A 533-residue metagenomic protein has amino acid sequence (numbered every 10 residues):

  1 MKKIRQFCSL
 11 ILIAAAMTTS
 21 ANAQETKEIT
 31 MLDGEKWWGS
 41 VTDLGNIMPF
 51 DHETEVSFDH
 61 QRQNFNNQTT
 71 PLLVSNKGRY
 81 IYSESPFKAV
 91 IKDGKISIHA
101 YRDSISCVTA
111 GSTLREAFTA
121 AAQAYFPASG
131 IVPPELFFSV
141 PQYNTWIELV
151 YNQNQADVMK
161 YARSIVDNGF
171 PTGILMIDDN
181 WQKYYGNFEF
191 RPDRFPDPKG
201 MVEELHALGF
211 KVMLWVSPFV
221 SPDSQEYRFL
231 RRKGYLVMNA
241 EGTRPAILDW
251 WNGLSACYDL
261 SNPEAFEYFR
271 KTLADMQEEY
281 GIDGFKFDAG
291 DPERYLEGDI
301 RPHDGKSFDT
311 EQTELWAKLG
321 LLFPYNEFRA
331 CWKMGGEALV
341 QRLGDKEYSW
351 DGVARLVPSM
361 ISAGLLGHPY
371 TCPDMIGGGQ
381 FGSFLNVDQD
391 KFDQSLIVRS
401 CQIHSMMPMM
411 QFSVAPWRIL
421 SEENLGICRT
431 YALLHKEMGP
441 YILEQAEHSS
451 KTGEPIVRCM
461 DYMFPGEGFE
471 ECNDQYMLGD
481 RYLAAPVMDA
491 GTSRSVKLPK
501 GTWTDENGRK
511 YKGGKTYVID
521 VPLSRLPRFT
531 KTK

Functional and structural regions predicted by a protein language model:
M1-Q24: Bacterial Sec-dependent N-terminal signal peptides
A23-F137, Q155-D167, M463-F464, V518-T532: Catalytic and substrate-binding clefts that recognize carbohydrates or anionic sugar/phosphate headgroups
P49, P171-A432, D461-F464, G479: Aromatic- and carboxylate-enriched substrate-binding clefts and catalytic-loop regions of carbohydrate-active enzymes
D59-Q61, Q68-T70, G130-V132, R163-I165 (+8 more regions): Generic recognition of flexible, low-complexity loop/linker segments
R79, P86-K88, E148, Q182 (+13 more regions): Short, glycine-/Ser/Thr-/acidic-enriched flexible segments
P133-E148, R244-C257: N-terminal small/glycine-rich loop or linker at the start of catalytic domains across soluble metabolic enzymes
N152-A156, K160, L175-D178: Active-site pocket-lining segments that scaffold enzyme catalytic pockets across diverse folds
S164, N168-G169, R191, M201-K211 (+4 more regions): Carbohydrate-binding surfaces of carbohydrate-active enzymes
